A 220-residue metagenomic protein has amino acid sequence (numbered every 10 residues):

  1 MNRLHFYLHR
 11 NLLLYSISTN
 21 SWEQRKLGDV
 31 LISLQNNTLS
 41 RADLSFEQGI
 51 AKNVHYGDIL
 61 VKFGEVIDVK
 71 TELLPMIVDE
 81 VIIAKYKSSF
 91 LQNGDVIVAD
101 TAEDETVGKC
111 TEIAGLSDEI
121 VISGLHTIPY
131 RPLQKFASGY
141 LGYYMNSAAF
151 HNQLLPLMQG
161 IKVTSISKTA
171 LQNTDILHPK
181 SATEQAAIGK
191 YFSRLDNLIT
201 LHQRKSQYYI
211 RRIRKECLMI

Functional and structural regions predicted by a protein language model:
M1-Q24, R204-I220: Short amphipathic coiled-coil heptad-repeat segments
Y15-T38, D43, A182: Non-catalytic DNA-recognition/assembly elements of restriction-modification systems
T19-K26, H178, F192-R194, L198 (+1 more regions): Long, compositionally biased tandem-repeat segments
I32-H178: DNA target-recognition domains and sequence-specific DNA-contacting regions of bacterial/archaeal
G189: Ligand-site clamp/hinge motif
